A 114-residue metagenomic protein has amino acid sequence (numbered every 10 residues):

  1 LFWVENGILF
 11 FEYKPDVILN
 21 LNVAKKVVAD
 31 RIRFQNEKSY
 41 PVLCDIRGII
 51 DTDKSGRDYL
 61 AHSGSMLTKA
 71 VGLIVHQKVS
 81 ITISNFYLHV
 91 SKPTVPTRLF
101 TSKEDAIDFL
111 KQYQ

Functional and structural regions predicted by a protein language model:
L1-Q114: Amphipathic, Lys/Arg-enriched alpha-helical "gate/interface" segment within cytosolic domains that mediates
